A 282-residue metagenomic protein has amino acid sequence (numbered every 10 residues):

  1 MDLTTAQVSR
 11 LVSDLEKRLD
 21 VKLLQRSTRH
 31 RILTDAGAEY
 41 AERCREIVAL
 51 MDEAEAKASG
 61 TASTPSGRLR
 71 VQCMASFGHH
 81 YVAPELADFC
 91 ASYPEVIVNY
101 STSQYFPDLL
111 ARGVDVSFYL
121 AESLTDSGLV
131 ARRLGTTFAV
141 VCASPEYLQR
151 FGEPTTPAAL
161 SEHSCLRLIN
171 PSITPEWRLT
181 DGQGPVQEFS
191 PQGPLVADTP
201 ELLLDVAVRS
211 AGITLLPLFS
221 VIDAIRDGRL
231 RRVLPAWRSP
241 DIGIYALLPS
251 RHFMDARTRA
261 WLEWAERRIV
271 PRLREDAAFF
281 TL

Functional and structural regions predicted by a protein language model:
L3-Q7, L11: Helix-turn-helix DNA-binding motif, specifically the short coil turn and the N-cap/start of the second
D14-L15, F89, W261: DNA major-groove recognition helices of helix-turn-helix
E16-L33, L230: A short LG(V/I)-centered, amphipathic sequence patch enriched for acidic residue(s) preceding the LG motif
R18-L19, Y40-A62: Alpha-helical linker/hinge and terminal dimerization helices associated with HTH transcriptional regulators
E42, I222-D223, D227, W237-L282: C-terminal effector-binding regulatory domain of bacterial HTH transcription factors
G67-D126, A278-L282: Central regulatory/effector-binding core of bacterial HTH transcription factors
S92, S101-A197: Acidic, Gly/Pro-rich loop/turn segments at junctions of secondary structure
E188-R232, S239, R268: Hydrophobic hinge/microswitch elements
